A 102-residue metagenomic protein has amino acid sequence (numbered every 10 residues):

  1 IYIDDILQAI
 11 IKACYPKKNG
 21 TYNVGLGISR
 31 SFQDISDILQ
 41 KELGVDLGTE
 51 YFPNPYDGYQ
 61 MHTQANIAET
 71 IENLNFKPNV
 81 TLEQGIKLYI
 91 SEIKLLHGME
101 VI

Functional and structural regions predicted by a protein language model:
I1-I102: C-terminal substrate-binding subdomain of Rossmann-fold SDR/epimerase-dehydratase oxidoreductases
